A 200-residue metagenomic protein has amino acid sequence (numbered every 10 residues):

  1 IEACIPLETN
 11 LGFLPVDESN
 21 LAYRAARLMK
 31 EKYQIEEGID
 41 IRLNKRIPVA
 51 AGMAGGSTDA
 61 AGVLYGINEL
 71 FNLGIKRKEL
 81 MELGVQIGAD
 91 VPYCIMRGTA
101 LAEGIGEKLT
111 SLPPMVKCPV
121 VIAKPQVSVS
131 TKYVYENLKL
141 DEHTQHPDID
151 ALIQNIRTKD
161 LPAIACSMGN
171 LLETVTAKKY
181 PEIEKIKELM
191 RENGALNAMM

Functional and structural regions predicted by a protein language model:
I1-A51, E69-M81, P114-M115, K124-V127: ATP-binding N-lobe of GHMP and related small-molecule kinases
I1-E2, V63, C94, V116-P119: Structural signature of FAD isoalloxazine-binding scaffolds in flavoprotein oxidoreductases
A25-K32, E79, L83-Q86, S167 (+2 more regions): Generic non-transmembrane alpha-helical segments
G38, A60, L64-L101: Contiguous, small/hydrophobic- and glycine-enriched helical/loop subdomains that border and often "cap" functional
R42-F71, A89, L196-M200: Glycine/serine-rich anion-binding loops at beta->alpha junctions that coordinate negatively charged ligand groups
M96, L101-N197: Conserved, helical-rich catalytic subdomain that frames metal- and/or nucleotide-binding sites in enzyme alpha/beta
